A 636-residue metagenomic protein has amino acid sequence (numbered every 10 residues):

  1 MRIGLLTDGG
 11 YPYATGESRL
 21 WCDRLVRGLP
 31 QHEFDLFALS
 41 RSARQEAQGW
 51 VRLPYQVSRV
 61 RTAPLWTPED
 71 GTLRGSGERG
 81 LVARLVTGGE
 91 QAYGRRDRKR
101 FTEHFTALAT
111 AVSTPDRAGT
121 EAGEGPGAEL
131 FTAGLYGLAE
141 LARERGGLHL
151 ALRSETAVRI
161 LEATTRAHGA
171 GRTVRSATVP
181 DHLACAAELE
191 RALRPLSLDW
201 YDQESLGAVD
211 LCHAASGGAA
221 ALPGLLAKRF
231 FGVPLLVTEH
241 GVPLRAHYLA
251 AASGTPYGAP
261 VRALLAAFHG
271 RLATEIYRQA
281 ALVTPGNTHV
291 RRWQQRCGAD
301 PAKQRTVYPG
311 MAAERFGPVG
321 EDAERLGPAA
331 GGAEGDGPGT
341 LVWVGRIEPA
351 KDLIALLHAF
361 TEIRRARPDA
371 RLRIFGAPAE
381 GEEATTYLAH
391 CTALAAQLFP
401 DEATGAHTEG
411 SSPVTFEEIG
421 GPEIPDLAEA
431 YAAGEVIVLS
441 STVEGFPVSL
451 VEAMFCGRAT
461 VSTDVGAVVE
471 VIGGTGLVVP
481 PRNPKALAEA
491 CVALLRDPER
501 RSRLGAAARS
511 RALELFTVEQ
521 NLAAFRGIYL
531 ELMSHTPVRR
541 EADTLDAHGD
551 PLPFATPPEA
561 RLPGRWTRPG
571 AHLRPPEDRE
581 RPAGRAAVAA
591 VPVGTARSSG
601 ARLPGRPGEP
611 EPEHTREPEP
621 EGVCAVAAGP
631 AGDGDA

Functional and structural regions predicted by a protein language model:
A259, T385-P422, V436: Nucleotide-activated donor-binding/catalytic signature segment of Leloir-type glycosyltransferases, i.e., the conserved
T274-R278, P368, S411-G434, F455 (+1 more regions): Short acidic alpha-helix that forms the nucleotide-activated donor recognition element in Leloir-type transferases
G320, R325-E362, L372-P378: Conserved donor-binding/catalytic core segment of Leloir-type glycosyltransferases
T442: Aromatic "clamp/platform" in nucleotide-sugar-dependent glycosyltransferases that forms part of the donor/acceptor
G457-S462: Short hydrophobic beta-strand element within catalytic cores of glycosyltransferases and related nucleotide-activated
V465-V478: Short acidic/histidine- and often glycine-rich active-site loop of Leloir-type glycosyltransferases that engages
L477-P484, A493-E499: Conserved acidic donor-binding segment of nucleotide-sugar-dependent glycosyltransferases
A486, R500-L515, N521-E531, E541-T544: A short, well-ordered alpha-helix in the C-terminal region of glycosyltransferases
